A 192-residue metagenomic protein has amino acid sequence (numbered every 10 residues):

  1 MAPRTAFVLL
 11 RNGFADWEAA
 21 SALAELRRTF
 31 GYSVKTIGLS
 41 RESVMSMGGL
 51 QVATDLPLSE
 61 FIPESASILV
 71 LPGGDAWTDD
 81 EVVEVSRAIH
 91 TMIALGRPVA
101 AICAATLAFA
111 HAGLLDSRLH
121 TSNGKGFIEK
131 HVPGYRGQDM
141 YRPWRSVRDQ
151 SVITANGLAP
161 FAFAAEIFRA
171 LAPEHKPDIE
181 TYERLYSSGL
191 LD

Functional and structural regions predicted by a protein language model:
P3-F14, A24, R28-S40, D55-A100 (+1 more regions): Active-site-adjacent pocket-lining segments in enzyme domains
F14-A19, M45: Short N-terminal binding/cap micro-motifs at the start of the first secondary-structure element
S46, L50-L56: Small-residue-rich anion-binding loops in enzyme active sites
